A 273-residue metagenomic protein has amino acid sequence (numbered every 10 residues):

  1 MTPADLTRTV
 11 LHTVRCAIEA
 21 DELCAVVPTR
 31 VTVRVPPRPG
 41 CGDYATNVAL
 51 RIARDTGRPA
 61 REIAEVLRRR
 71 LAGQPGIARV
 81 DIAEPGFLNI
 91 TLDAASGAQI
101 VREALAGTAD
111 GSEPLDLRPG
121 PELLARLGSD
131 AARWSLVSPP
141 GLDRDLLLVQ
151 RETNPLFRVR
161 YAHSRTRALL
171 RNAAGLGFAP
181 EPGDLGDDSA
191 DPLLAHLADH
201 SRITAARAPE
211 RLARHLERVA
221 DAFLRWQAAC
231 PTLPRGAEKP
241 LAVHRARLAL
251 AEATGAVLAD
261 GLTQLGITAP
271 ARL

Functional and structural regions predicted by a protein language model:
M1-L273: Non-catalytic interaction-recognition regions
